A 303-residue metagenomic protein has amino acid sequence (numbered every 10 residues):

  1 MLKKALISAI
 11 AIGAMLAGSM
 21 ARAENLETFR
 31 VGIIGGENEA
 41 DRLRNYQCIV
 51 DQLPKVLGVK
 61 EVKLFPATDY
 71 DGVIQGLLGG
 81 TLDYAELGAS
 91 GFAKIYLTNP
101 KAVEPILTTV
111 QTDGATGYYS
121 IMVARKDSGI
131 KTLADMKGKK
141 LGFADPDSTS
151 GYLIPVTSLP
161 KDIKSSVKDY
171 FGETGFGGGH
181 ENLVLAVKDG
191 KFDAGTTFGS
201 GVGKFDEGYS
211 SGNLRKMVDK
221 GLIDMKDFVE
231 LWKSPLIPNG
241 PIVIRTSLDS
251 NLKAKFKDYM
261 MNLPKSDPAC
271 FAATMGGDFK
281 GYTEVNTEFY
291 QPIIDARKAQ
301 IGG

Functional and structural regions predicted by a protein language model:
M1-A9: Bacterial N-terminal signal peptides that target proteins for export
S8-A17: Bacterial N-terminal signal peptides
A17-A23: Sec/Tat signal peptide C-region and signal peptidase I cleavage site
L26-G32, E37-C48, P54, I244-G303: An extracytoplasmic/periplasmic, membrane-proximal ligand-sensing/linker region
L26-V56, S90, A115-L185, D189 (+1 more regions): Bilobed "Venus flytrap"/periplasmic-binding protein-like clamshell domains and structurally analogous long
R30-G35, P105-I121, G212-L248, A254-K257 (+1 more regions): Periplasmic-binding protein-like
F65-A102, N182-L183, K204-F205, L214-M217: Pocket-flanking alpha-helical
K140-G142, P146-D249: Pocket-lining segment of extracytoplasmic ligand-binding domains
